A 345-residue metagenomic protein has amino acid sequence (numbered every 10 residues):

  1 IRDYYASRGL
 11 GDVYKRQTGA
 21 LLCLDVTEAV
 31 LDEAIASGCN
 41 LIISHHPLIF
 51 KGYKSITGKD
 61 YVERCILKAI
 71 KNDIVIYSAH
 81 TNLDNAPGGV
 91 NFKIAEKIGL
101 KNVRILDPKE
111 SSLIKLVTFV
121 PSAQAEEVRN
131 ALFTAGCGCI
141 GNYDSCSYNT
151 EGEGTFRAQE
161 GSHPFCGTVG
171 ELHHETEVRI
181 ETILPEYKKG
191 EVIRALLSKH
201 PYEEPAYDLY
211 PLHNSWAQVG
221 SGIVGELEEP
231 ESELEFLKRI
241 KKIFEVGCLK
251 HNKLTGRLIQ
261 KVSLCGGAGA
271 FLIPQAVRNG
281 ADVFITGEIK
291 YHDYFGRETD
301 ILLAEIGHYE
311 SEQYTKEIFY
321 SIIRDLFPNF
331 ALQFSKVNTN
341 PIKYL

Functional and structural regions predicted by a protein language model:
I1-Y14: Single conserved hydrophobic/aromatic residue that forms the stacking wall/gate of nucleotide- or nucleobase-binding
R8, A34, I42, I94 (+5 more regions): Divalent metal-coordination and catalytic microenvironments
D12-S44, L48-E110, V120-P121, T168-H173 (+6 more regions): Active-site loop-to-helix "anion-binding N-cap" substructures in soluble metabolic enzymes
D25-V26, H46-L48, T81-N82, A123 (+4 more regions): Active-site metal-binding loops of divalent metal-dependent hydrolases
K97-L234, V246-K250, L254-L258, F271-I273: Positively charged, small/polar-rich N-terminal and surface patches that mediate targeting and assembly and bind
I289, E298-G307: Conserved beta-sheet core of the metallophosphoesterase superfamily
I306-L345: C-terminal functional extensions of proteins
